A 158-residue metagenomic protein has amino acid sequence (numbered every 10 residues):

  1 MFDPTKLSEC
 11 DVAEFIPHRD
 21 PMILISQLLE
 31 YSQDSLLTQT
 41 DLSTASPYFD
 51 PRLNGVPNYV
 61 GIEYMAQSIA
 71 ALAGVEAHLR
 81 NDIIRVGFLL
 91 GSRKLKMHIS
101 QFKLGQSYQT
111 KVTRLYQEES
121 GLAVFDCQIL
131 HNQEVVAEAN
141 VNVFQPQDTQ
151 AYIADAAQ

Functional and structural regions predicted by a protein language model:
M1-D11: Single-stranded RNA-binding regions, centering on S1/OB-family and related RNA-binding modules
T5, A71-Q109: Hydrophobic beta-strand-centered segment that forms part of the acyl-chain substrate-binding groove
E9-R19: Short aromatic-glycine motifs in intrinsically disordered, low-complexity regions
D20-P57: Catalytic strand-loop segment that frames the active site of acyl-thioester-processing enzymes
I23-S26, L90, T110-V112, A139: Small-residue-enriched segments and motifs
S26-L29, H98, T113-L115: Conserved positions in beta-strands of structured domains
L53-L72, V86-G87: Compact, glycine-rich, soluble single-domain proteins
A71-G74, K103-S107, T113-Q158: HotDog/MaoC-like acyl-thioester-processing domains
